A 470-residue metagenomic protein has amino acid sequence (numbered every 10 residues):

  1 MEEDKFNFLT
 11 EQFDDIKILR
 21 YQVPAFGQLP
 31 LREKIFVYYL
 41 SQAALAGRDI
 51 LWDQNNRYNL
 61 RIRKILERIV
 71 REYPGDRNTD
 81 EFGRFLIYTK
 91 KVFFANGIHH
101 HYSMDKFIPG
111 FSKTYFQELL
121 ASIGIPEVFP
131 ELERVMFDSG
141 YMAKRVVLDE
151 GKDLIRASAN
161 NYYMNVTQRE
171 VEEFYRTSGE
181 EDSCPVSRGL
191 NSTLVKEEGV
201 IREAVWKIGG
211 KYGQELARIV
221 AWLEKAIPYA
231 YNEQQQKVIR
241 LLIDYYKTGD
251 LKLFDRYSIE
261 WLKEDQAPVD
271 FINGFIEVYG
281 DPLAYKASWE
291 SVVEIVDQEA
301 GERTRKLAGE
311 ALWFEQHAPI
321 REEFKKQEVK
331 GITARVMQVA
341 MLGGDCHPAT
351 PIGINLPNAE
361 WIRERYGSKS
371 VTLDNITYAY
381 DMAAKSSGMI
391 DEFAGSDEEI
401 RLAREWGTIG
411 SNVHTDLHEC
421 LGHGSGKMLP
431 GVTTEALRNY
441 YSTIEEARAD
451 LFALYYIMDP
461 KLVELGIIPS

Functional and structural regions predicted by a protein language model:
E2-I65: N-terminal-proximal low-complexity accessory segments that begin disordered and transition into the first
F13, A384-S396, E419-V432: Active-site-adjacent bridging/hinge elements
Q22, L51, L454-S470: Long, well-structured alpha-helical subdomains associated with metal-dependent extracellular/ecto-lumenal hydrolases
P30, N232, S442-D459: An active-site-proximal "capping" alpha-helix that borders the catalytic cofactor pocket
N78-T79, E233-R240, F254-Y257, V432-E435 (+1 more regions): Short, glycine/acidic-rich hinge or "gate" loops at secondary-structure transitions that mediate conformational
L86-K196, R202-R401, G407: Contiguous, non-catalytic segments that form substrate-binding/exosite surfaces or channel walls
T408-L421: Short alpha-helix carrying the canonical HExxH Zn2+-binding catalytic motif
G426-A447: Post-HEXXH active-site segment of zinc metalloproteases
